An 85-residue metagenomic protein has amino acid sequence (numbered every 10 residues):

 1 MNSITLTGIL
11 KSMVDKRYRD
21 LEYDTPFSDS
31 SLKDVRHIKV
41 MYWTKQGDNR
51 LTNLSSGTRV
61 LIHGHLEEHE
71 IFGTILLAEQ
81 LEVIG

Functional and structural regions predicted by a protein language model:
M1-G85: Single-stranded nucleic acid-binding surfaces, predominantly the OB-fold ssDNA-binding core
